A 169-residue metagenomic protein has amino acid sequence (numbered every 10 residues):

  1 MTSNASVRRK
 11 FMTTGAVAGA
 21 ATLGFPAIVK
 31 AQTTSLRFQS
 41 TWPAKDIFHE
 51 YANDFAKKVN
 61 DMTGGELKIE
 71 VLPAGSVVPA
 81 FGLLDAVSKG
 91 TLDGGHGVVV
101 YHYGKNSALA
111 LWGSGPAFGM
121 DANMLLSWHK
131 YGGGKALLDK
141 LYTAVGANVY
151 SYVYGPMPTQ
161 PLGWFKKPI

Functional and structural regions predicted by a protein language model:
T2-S3, S88, V98-I169: Contiguous mixed-secondary-structure segments that line small-molecule binding/active-site clefts of soluble domains
S3-N4, K10-A31: N-terminal export signals
G24-S40, D61-K68, K167-I169: Immediate post-signal peptide segment of exported/extracytoplasmic ligand-binding proteins
R37-D54, A74-V78: Extracytoplasmic "Venus flytrap"
Y51, F55, P79-L83, G134-L137: Stable alpha-helical elements in mature extracytoplasmic
G65-L67, L83-G97: Alpha-to-beta junction loops
I69-V71, V149: Generic structural signal for residues in well-ordered beta-strands
